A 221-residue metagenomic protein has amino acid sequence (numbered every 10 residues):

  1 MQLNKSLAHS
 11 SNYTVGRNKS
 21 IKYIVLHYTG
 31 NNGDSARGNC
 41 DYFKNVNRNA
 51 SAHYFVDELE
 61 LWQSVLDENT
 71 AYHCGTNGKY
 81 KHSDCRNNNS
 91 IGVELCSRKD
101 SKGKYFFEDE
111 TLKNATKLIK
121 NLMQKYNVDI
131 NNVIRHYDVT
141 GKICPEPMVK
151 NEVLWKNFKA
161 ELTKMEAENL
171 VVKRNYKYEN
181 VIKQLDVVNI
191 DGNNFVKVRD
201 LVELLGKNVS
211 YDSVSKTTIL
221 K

Functional and structural regions predicted by a protein language model:
M1-L7, R17-N18, I24, N88 (+1 more regions): Basic/polar, cationic surfaces and motifs that engage anionic cell-wall and phosphate/carboxylate ligands
M1-R86: N-terminal catalytic cores of peptidoglycan-degrading enzymes
Y28-G30, E58, V65, K99 (+4 more regions): Sec/Tat-exported extracytoplasmic proteins
G30, E58, E68, S97 (+3 more regions): A mature extracytoplasmic/lumenal domain signature
V46, K113-N114, N193: Short, glycine/acidic-rich beta->alpha junctions
L61, M123, I182-Q184: Short, mixed charged/polar active-site loops that provide acid/base catalysis or chelate metal/phosphate cofactors
T163-K221: Primary recognition of N-terminal secretory signal peptides and signal-anchoring hydrophobic helices
